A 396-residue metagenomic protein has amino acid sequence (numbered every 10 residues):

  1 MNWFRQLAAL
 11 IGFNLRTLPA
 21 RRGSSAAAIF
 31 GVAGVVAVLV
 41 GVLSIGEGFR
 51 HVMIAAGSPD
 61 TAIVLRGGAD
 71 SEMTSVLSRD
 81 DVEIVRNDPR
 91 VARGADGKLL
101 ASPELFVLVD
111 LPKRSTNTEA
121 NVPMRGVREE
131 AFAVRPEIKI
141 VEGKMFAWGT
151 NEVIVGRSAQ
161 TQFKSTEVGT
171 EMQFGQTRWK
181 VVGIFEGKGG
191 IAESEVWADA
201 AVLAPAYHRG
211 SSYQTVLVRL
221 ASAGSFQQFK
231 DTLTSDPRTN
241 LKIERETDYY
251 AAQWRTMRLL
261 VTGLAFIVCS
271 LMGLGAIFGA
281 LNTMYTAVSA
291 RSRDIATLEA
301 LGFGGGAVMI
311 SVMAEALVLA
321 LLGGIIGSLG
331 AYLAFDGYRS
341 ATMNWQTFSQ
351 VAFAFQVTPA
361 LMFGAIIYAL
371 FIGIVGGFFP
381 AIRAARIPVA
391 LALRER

Functional and structural regions predicted by a protein language model:
M1-A37: N-terminal Sec/SRP start-transfer signal
N2-R5, M53-A56, I295, A334-S349: Peri-membrane helix termini and adjoining interfacial loops of integral membrane proteins
R21, R291, G304-G305, T358 (+1 more regions): Short coil/turn motifs that cap or connect alpha-helices
R22-F49, R258-D294, L317-I325, F371-V375: Hydrophobic alpha-helical transmembrane segments of multi-pass inner-membrane transport and secretion
A33, A37-P123, A133, E142-K144 (+5 more regions): Hydrophobic, regular-secondary-structure patches
A92-A95, P112-E119, M145, T161-K164 (+1 more regions): Mechanotransmission and gating elements of multispan inner-membrane complexes involved in transport and envelope
Y285, A290-R339, G364-I372, P380: Transmembrane alpha-helical interface segments in multi-pass membrane proteins
I325-I367, F378, I382, R386 (+1 more regions): Short helix-loop junctions at transmembrane helix boundaries
